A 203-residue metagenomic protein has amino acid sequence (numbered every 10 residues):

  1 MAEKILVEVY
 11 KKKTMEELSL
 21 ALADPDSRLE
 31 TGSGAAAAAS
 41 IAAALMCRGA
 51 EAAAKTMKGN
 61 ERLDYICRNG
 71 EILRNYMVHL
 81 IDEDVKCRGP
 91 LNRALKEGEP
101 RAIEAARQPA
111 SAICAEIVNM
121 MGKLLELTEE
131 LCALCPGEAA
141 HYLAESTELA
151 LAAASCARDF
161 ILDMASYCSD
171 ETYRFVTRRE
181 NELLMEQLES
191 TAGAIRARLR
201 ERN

Functional and structural regions predicted by a protein language model:
M1-V9, I103, R107: Active-site-proximal helix-loop elements at catalytic-domain edges
Y10-R28: Short, hydrophobic/aliphatic alpha-helical segments
D24-C47, E138-A157: Conserved phosphate/anionic-ligand binding catalytic regions in large, soluble enzymes, centered on
G34-I41, I66, L73-L80, A110-M120 (+4 more regions): Amphipathic alpha-helix face/heptad-repeat signature
M46-R62: Phosphate-handling active-site elements
M57-K96: A structural-propensity feature for long, helix-poor, extended segments
R88-F160, M164: Amphipathic alpha-helical interface segments
L124, A139-N203: Preference for long, well-ordered alpha-helical segments
